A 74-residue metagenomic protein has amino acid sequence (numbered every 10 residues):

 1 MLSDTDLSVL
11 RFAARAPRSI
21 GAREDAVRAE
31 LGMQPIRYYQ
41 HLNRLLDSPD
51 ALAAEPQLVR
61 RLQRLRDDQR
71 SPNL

Functional and structural regions predicted by a protein language model:
M1: GIY-YIG nuclease catalytic motif and its immediate N-terminal context
D4-R61: Amphipathic, hydrophobic secondary-structure cores in small proteins
Q57-L74: Intrinsically disordered, low-complexity basic tails/linkers immediately adjacent to helix-turn-helix/homeobox/MYB/SANT
